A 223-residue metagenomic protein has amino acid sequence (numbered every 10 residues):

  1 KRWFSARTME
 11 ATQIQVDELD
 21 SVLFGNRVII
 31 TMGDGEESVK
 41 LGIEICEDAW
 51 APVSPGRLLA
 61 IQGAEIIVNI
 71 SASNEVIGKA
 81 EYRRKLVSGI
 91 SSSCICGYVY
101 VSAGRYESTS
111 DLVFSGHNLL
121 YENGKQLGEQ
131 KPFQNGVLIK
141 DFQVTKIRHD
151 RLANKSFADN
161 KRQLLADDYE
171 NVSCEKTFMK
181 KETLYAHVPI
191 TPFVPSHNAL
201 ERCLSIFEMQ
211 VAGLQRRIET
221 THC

Functional and structural regions predicted by a protein language model:
K1-C223: Enzyme catalytic cores with a strong preference for nitrogen-chemistry domains
